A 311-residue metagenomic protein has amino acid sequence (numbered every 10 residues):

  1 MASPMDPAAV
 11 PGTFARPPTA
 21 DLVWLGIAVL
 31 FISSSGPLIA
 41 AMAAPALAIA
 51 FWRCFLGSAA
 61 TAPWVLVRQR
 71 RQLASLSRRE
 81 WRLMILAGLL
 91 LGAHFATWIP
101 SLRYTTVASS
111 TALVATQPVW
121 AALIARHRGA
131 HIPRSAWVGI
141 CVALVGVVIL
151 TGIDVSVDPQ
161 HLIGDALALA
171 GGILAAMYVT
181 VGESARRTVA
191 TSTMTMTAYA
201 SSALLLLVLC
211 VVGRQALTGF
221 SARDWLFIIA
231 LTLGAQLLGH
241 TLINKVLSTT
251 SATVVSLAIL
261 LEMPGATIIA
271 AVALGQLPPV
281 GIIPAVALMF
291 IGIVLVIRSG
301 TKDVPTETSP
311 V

Functional and structural regions predicted by a protein language model:
M1-G57, W64, L86-T97, V157-S184 (+1 more regions): Glycine-/small-residue-enriched transmembrane alpha-helix faces in small-molecule transporters and effluxers
A2-P11, C54, V65, I153 (+2 more regions): C-terminal-most transmembrane helix of multi-pass membrane proteins
T19-I27, A46-V65, A136-V145, I163-A170 (+1 more regions): Hydrophobic alpha-helical transmembrane segments of multi-pass integral membrane proteins, especially transporters
I27, W52, L86, L113-T116 (+4 more regions): Hydrophobic core positions of alpha-helical segments in small-molecule transporters and transporter systems
L30-S34, L38-A41, W64, I85-P100 (+7 more regions): Hydrophobic alpha-helical transmembrane segments of multi-pass membrane transport proteins, especially secondary
M42, I49, R53, S101 (+6 more regions): Hydrophobic/aromatic residues within transmembrane alpha-helices of multi-pass small-molecule transporters
L56-A60, L113-A125, S201-L205, L257-A273 (+1 more regions): Alpha-helical transmembrane segments of compact multi-pass small-molecule transporters, enriched in specific families
T61, I85, T116, I132-D154 (+4 more regions): Hydrophobic transmembrane alpha-helices of multi-pass small-molecule transport proteins
